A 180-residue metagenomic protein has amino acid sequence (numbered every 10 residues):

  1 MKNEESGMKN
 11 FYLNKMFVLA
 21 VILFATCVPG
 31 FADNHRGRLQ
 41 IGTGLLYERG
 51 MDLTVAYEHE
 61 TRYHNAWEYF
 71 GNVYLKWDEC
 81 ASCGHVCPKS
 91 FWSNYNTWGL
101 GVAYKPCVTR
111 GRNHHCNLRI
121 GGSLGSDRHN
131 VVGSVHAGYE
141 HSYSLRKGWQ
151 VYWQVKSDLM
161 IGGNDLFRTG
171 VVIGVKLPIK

Functional and structural regions predicted by a protein language model:
M1-R36, I179-K180: Cleavable N-terminal export/targeting peptides
S6-K9, L13, L19-A20, A56 (+4 more regions): Short amphipathic alpha-helical "recognition" segments used for binding
G30-W77, G170, K176-K180: Short glycine/proline- and aromatic-enriched beta-strand/turn motifs that initiate or cap beta-hairpins
I41-T54, W92-N96, S123-V135, L159-R168: Solvent-exposed loop/turn segments connecting transmembrane beta-strands in outer-membrane beta-barrel proteins
E58-V151, L177-K180: Gram-negative (and chloroplast) outer-membrane scaffold detector with strong preference for beta-barrel transmembrane
Q154-V155: Internal, hydrophobic beta-strand segments that form the core of beta-sheet-rich folds
